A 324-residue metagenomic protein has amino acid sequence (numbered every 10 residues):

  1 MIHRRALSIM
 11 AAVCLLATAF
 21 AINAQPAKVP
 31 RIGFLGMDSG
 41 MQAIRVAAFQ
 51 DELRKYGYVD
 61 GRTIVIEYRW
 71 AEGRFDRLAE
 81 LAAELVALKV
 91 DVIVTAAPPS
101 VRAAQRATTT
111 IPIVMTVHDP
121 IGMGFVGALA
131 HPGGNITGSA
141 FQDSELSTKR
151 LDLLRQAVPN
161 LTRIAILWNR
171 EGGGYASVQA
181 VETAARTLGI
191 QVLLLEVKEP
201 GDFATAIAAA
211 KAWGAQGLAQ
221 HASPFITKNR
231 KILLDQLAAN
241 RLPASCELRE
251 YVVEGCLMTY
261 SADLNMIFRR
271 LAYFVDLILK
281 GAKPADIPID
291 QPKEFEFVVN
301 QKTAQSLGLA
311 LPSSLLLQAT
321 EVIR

Functional and structural regions predicted by a protein language model:
M1-R324: Short hydrophobic alpha-helices and adjacent helix-cap/hinge residues
